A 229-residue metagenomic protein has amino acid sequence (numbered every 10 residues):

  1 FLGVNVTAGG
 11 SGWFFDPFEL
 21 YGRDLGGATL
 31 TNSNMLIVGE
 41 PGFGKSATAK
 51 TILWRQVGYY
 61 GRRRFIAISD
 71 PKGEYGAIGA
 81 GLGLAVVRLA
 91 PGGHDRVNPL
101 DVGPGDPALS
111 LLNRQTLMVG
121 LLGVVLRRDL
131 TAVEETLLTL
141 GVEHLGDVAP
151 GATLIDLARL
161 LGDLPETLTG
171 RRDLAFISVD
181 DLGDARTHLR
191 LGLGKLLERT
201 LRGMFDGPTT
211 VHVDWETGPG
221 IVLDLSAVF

Functional and structural regions predicted by a protein language model:
L2, A80-L84, L100-F229: P-loop NTPase motor domains
L2-P91: Glycine-rich phosphate-binding loop of nucleotide-binding enzymes
H94: Conserved phosphoryl-transfer catalytic core
V97: Serine hydrolase/lipase
